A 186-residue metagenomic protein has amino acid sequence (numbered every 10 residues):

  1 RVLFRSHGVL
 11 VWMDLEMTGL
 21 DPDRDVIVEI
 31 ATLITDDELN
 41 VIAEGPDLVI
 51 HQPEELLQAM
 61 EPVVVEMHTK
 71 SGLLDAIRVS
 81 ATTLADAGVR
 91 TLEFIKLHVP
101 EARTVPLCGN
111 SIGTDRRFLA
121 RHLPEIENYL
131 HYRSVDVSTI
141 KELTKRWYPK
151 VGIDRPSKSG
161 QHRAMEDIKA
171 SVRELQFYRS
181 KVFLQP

Functional and structural regions predicted by a protein language model:
V2-L3: Short, small-residue-biased leader/transition segments that mark boundaries at the very start of proteins
S6-M13, M17-L107, P156: Conserved non-catalytic scaffold segment of RNase H-like nuclease domains
P22-R24, E44, F118, T144 (+1 more regions): Short, function-defining helix-loop hinge/capping sites that tune catalysis or transport
D37, R90-E93, L97, R117 (+4 more regions): Residue-level signal for well-ordered alpha-helical scaffold segments within enzymatic catalytic domains
A102-H122, P149-P186: Acidic, Mg2+-coordinating catalytic module of metal-dependent nucleases/exonucleases that use a two-metal-ion mechanism
L119-V137: Short, low-complexity, polybasic intrinsically disordered segments
H131-P149: Short, flexible loop segments at boundaries between secondary-structure elements
